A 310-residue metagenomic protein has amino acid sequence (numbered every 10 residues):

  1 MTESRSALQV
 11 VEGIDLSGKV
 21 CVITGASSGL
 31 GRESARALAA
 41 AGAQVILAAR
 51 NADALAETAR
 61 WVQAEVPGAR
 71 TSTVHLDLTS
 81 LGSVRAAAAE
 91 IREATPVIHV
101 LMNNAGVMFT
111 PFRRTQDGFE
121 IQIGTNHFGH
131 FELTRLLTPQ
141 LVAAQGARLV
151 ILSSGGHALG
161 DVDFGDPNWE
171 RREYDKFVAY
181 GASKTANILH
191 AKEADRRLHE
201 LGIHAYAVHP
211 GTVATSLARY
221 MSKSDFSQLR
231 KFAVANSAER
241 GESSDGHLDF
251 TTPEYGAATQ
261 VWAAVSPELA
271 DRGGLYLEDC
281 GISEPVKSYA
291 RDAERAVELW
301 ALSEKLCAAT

Functional and structural regions predicted by a protein language model:
M1-F226, A309-T310: Rossmann-fold NAD(P)H-dependent dehydrogenase/reductase core
L47, L76, L248, S288-R291: Pocket-edge positions in alpha/beta enzyme catalytic cores
T58, A87, H190, G256-Q260 (+2 more regions): Alpha-helical packing segments of well-folded alpha/beta enzyme cores
R114-T115, V286-Y289: Short acidic, glycine/proline-rich loop/turn micro-motifs
L149, A205-A207, Q260, G274-L277 (+1 more regions): A recurrent short beta-strand within the Rossmann-like NAD(P)-dependent oxidoreductase core
S183, F232-S283, A293-E294: C-terminal helical subdomain
A214-S244: A contiguous binding-surface segment within folded domains or other stable secondary-structure elements
Y289-T310: C-terminal amphipathic/interface module of NAD(P)-dependent oxidoreductases and related NAD-binding regulators
